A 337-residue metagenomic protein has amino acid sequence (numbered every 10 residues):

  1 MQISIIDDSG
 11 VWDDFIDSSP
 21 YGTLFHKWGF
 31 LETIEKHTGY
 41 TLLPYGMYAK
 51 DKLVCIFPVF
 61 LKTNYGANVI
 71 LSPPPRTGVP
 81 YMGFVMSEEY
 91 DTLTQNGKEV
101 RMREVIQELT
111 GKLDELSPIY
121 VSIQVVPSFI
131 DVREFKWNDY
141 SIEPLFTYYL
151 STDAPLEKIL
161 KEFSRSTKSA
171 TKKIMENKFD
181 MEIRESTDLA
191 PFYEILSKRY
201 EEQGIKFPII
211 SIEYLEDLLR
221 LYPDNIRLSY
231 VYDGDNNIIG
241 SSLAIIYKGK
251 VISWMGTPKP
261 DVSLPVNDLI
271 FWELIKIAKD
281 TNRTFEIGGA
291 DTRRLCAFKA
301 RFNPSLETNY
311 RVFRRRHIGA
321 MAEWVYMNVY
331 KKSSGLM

Functional and structural regions predicted by a protein language model:
I3-A67, V126-P155, I159-S263: A conserved beta-strand-loop-helix scaffold within acyl/acetyltransferase catalytic domains
G46, E216-W324: Aromatic (often tryptophan-rich) hydrophobic motifs at membrane interfaces
L61, P127-S128, K136-K158, T284-M337: Active-site/acyl-donor-binding loops of N-acyltransferases
L61-G83: Conserved acyl-donor/pantetheine-binding loop and adjacent beta-alpha core of acyl/acetyltransferases and related
P80-N96, D153, M255-L264: A short, internal acetyl-CoA/4′-phosphopantetheine-binding micro-motif in the GNAT/acyltransferase core
Q95-T110, V262-K276: Conserved acetyl-CoA-binding loop-helix of GNAT-fold acetyltransferases
V100-P144: Non-catalytic accessory segments adjacent to catalytic cores
S122, E182, G204, R283-G288: Short catalytic-loop micro-motif centered on adjacent basic/acidic residues
